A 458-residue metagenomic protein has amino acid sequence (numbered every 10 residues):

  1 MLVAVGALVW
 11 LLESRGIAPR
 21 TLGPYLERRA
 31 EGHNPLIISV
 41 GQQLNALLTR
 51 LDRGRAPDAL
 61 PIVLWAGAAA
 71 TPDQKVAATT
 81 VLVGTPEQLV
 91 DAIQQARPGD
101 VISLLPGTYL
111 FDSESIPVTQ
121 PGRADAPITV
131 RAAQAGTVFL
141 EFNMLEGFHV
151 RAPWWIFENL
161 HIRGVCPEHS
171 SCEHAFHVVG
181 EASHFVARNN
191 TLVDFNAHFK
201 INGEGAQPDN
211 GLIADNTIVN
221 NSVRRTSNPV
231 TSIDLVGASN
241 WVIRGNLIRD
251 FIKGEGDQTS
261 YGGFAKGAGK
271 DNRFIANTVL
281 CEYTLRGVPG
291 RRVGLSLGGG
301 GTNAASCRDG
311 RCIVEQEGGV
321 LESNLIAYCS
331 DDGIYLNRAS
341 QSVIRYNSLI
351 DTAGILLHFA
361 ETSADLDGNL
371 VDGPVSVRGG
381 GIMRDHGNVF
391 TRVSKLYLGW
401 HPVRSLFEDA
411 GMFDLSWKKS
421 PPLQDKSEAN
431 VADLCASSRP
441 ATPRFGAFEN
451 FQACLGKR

Functional and structural regions predicted by a protein language model:
M1-A4: N-terminal Sec-pathway targeting helices
L8-K75, M383-Y397, V403-R458: Surface beta-loop-beta hairpin patches that serve as ligand-binding interfaces in beta-rich domains
A68-F111, S115, S420, A429 (+2 more regions): Acidic Gly/Asp/Thr-rich repetitive segments characteristic of extracellular carbohydrate-active and adhesion proteins
P72, L89-A96, L110-P121, E141 (+5 more regions): Short, T/G/N/S-enriched strand-turn elements that build extracellular solenoid repeat scaffolds
L82-G84, P106, D112, T119-C172: Right-handed parallel beta-helix/beta-spiral solenoid domain characteristic of secreted/periplasmic
L104, F111, V118, A132 (+13 more regions): Extracellular beta-strand solenoids
L105-P106, P127, A133-G136, P153-G164 (+10 more regions): Right-handed parallel beta-helix
S115, E146-G147, E168, E173-H177 (+9 more regions): Structural detector of coil-to-beta-strand junctions
